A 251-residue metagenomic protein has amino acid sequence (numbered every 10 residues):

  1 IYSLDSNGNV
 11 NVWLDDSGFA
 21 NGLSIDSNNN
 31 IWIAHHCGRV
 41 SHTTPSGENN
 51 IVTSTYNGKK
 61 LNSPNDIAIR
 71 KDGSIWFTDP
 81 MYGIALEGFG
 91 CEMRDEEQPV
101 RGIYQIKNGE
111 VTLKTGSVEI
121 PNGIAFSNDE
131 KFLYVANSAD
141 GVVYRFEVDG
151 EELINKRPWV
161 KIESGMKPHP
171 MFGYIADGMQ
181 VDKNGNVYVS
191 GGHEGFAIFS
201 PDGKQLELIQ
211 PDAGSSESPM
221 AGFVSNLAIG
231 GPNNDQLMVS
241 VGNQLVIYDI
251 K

Functional and structural regions predicted by a protein language model:
I1-V12, H36: Beta-propeller domains
I1-Y2, R39-S41, R101-Y104, V142-Y144 (+2 more regions): A short loop-to-beta-strand structural motif that recurs across blades of beta-propeller domains
N11-D15, N50-S54, L113-G116, I154-E163 (+1 more regions): Beta-propeller fold detector
D16-C37, N57-I75, E97-G102, L113-F132 (+2 more regions): Beta-rich, blade/repeat-based domains predominating in secreted/periplasmic proteins but also intracellular
H36, P80-Y82, S138, V148 (+3 more regions): Short loop/turn segments immediately following the C-termini of beta-strands
F77-E97: Short, conserved, GDST-rich strand-edge loop motifs in beta-rich repeat architectures
N137-E147, K161-Q205: Loop/turn-rich, solvent-exposed surfaces of beta-rich toroidal or solenoidal domains
R145-L153, G203, D249-K251: Short loop/turn segments immediately following beta-strands, especially the blade-tip and inter-blade linker loops
